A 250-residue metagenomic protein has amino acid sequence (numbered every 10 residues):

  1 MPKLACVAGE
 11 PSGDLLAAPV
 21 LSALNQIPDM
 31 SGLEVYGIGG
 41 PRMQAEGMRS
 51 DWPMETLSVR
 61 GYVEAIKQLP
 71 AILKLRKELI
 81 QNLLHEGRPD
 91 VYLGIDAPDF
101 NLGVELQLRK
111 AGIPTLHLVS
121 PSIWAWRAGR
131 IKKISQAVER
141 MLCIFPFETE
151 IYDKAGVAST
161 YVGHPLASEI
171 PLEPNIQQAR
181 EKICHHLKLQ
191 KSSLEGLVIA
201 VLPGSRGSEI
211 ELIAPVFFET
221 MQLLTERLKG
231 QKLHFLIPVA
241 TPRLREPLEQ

Functional and structural regions predicted by a protein language model:
P2-K3, K191-A200, L233-H234: Charged active-site motifs of nucleotide-sugar-dependent glycosyltransferases
P2-L187, L202-I210, L223: Active-site and donor-binding regions of nucleotide-sugar-utilizing enzymes
L16, R206-P238: Conserved catalytic-core segment of nucleotide-activated headgroup transferases in glycan assembly
P19, A23, V216-E219, P247: Long, highly charged amphipathic alpha-helices
P53, Q190-S193, L244: Short, solvent-exposed coil/turn linker segments
G94, I199, L236-P238: Short beta-strand segments at enzyme active-site cores
L233-Q250: Catalytic donor nucleotide-activated moiety binding site of glycosyltransferases and closely related
